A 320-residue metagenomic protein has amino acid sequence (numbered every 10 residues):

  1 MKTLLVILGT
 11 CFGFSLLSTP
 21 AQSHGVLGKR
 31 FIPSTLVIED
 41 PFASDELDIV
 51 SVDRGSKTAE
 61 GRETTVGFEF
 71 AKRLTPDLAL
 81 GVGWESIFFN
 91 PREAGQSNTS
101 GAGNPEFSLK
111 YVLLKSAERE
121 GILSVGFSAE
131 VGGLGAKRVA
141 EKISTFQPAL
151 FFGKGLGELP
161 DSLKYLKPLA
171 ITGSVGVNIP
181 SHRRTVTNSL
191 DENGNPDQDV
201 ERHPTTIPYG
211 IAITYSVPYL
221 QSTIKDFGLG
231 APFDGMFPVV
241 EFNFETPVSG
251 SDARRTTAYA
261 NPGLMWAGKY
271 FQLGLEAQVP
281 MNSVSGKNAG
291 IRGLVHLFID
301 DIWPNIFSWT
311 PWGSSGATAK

Functional and structural regions predicted by a protein language model:
M1-L4: Positively charged n-region of N-terminal signal peptides that target proteins for export
F12-A21: C-terminal segment of classical bacterial N-terminal signal peptides
Q22-K320: Transmembrane beta-barrel domains of Gram-negative outer membranes and organellar outer membranes
